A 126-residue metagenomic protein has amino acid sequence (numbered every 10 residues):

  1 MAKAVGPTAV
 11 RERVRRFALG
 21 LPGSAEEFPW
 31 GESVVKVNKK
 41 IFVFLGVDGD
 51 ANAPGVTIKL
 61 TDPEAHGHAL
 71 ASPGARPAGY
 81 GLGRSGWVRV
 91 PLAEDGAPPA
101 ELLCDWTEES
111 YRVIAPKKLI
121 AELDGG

Functional and structural regions predicted by a protein language model:
M1-G126: Charge-dense, helix-prone N-terminal extensions
